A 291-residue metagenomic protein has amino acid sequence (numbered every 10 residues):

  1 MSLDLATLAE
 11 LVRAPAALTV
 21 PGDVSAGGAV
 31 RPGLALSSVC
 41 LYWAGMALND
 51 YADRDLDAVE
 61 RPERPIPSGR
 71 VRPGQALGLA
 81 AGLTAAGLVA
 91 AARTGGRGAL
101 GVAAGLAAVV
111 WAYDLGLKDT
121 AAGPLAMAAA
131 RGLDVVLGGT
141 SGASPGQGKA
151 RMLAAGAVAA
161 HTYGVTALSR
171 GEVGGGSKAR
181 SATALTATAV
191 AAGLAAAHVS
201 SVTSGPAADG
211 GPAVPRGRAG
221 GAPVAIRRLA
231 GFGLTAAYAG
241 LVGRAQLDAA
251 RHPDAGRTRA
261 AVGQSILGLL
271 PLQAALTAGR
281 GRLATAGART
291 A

Functional and structural regions predicted by a protein language model:
M1-A291: Short amphipathic, positively biased membrane-proximal segments that drive organelle/inner-membrane targeting
